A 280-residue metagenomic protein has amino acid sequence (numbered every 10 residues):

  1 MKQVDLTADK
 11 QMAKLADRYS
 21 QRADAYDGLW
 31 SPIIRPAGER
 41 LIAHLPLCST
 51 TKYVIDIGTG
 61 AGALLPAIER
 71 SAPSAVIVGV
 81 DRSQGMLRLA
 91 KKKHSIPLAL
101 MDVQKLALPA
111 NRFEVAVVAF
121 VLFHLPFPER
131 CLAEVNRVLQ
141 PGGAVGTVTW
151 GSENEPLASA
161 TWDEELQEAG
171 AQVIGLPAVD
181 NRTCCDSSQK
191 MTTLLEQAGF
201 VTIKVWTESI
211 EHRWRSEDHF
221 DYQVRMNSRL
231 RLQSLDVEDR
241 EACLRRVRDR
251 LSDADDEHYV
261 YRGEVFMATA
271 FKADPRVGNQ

Functional and structural regions predicted by a protein language model:
M1-D24: N-terminal, positively charged/glycine-rich alpha-helical extensions of SAM-dependent methyltransferases
A8, A61-A63, R182-Q280: Conserved Class I S-adenosyl-L-methionine
P32-T50: Conserved alpha-helix/loop element of class I SAM-dependent methyltransferases that forms part of the SAM/SAH-binding
Y53-L106, R130: Class I SAM-dependent methyltransferase SAM/SAH-binding core
Q104-A116: A short acidic, Gly/Pro-enriched loop at the edge of an enzyme's catalytic core that lines a small-molecule cofactor
E114-P128, G151: A short SAM/SAH-binding and catalytic strip from SAM-dependent methyltransferases
E129-A144: A short glycine-rich, Lys/Arg-flanked "PGG" loop and its adjoining helix->strand segment in the class I
A144-Q172: Conserved class I S-adenosyl-L-methionine
